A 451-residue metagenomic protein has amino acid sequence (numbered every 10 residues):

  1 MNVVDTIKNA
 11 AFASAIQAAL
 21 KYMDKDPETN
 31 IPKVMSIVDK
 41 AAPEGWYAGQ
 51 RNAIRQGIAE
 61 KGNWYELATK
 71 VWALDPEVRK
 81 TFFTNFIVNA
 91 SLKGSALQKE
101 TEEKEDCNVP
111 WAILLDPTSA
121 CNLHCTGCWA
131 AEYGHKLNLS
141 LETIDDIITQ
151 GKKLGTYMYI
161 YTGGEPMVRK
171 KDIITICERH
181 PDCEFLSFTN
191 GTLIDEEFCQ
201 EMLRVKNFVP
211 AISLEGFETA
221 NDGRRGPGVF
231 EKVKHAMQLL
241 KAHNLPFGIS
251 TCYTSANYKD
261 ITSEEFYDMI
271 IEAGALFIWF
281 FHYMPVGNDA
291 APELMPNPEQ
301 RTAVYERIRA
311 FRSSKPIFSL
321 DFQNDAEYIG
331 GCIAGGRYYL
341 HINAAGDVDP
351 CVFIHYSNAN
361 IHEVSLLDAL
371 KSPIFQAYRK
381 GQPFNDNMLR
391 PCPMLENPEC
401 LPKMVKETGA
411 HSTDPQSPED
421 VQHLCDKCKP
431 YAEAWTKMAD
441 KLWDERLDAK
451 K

Functional and structural regions predicted by a protein language model:
M1-N52, Q56, D222-G335, N343-A345 (+2 more regions): Radical SAM enzyme [4Fe-4S]-AdoMet core and its adjacent flexible, acidic and glycine-rich loops/tails across
N2-I7, A11, A15, Y22 (+5 more regions): Flexible mid-to-C-terminal extensions adjoining Fe-S/redox cofactors in radical SAM and related proteins
P32-E197, V205: Conserved alpha-helical substructure of the radical SAM core
N89-P110, L320, A326, N360-A377: Short, charged low-complexity linear segments at domain edges
C121, C125-C128, C332, G346 (+2 more regions): Short cysteine clusters
A131-H135, F217-T219, P285-N288: A short, flexible beta-alpha/helix-coil linker loop
L141-Y161, M167-F281: Radical SAM/AdoMet-radical enzyme domain recognition
